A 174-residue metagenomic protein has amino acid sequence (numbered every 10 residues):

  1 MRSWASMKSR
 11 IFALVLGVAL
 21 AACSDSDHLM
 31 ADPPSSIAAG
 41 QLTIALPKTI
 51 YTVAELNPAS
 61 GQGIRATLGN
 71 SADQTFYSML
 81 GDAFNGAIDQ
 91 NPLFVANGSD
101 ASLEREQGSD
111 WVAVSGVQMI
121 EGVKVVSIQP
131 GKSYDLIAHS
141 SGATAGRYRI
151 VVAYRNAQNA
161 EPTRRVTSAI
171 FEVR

Functional and structural regions predicted by a protein language model:
R2-F12: Bacterial N-terminal signal peptides that target proteins for export
L20-A22: C-terminal motif of bacterial Sec signal peptides marking the signal peptidase cleavage site
S24-D27: Bacterial signal peptide processing site
I50-S60: Short, solvent-exposed loop/linker segments at the N-terminal edge of repeated beta-sheet extracellular domains
A66-D73: Asparagine-centered strand-capping/turn motif at beta-strand->loop junctions
M79-S127: The feature marks short-to-medium sequence segments in extracytoplasmic or secretory-pathway proteins
V112-R147, A157: Short, solvent-exposed, Trp/other aromatic-anchored flexible loops in extracytoplasmic proteins
T144-R174: Terminal connector regions
